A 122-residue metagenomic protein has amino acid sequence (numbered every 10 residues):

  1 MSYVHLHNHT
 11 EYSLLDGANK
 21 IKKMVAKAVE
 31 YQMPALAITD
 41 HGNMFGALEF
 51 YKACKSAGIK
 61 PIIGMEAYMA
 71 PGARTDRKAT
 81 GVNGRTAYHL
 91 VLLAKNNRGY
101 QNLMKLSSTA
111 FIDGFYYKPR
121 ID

Functional and structural regions predicted by a protein language model:
M1-D122: Phosphodiester-processing cores and adjacent nucleic acid-binding clamps
